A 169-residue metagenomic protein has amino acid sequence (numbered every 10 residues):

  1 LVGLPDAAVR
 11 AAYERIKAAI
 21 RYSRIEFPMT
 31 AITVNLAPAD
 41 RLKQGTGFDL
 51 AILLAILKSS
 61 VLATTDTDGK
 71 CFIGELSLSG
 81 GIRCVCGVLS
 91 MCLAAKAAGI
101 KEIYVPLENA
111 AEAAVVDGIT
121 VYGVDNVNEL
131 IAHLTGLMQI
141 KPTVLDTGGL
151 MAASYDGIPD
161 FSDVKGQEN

Functional and structural regions predicted by a protein language model:
L1-N169: Peripheral, non-AAA+ core regions of ATP-driven protein-machinery
